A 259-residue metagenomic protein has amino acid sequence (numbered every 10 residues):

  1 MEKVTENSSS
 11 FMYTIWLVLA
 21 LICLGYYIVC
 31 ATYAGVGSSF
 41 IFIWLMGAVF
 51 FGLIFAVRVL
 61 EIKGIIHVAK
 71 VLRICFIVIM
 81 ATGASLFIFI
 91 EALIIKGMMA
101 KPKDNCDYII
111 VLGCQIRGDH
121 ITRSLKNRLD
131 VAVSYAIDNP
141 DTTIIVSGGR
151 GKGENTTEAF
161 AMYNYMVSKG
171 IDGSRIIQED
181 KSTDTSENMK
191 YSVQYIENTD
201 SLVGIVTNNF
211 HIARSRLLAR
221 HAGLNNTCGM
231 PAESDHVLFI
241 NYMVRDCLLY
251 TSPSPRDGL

Functional and structural regions predicted by a protein language model:
M1-V4: Short, Lys/Arg-rich, polar N-terminal cytosolic tail immediately upstream of the first transmembrane signal-anchor
E6-Y13, L17, F40, I66 (+1 more regions): Membrane-water interface of alpha-helical transmembrane segments
F11-L60: Membrane-embedded alpha-helical segments of integral membrane proteins
A20, I77-M80, A84: Residues within membrane-spanning alpha-helices of integral membrane proteins, especially the hydrophobic core/packing
C23, Y27, G83, F87-I90: Helical transmembrane-bundle signal
G47-I79: Cytosolic-side transmembrane helix boundary signature
T82, F89-V244: A structural signal for short, hydrophobic/glycine-enriched beta-strand patches
Y250-L259: Single conserved hydrophobic/aromatic residue that forms the stacking wall/gate of nucleotide- or nucleobase-binding
